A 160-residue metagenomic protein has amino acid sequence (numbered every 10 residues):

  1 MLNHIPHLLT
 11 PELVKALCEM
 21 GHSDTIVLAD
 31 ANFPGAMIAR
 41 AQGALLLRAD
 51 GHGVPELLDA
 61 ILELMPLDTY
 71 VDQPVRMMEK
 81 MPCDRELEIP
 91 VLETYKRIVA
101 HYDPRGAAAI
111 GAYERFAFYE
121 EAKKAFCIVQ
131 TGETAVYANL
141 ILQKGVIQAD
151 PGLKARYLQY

Functional and structural regions predicted by a protein language model:
M1-D50: Long, hydrophobic N-terminal alpha-helical segment
P6, T10, D50-V54, L58 (+5 more regions): Generic structural signal for well-ordered, non-membrane alpha-helical segments in soluble metabolic enzymes
A16, M20-S23, G53, A60-D68 (+4 more regions): Change "in soluble alpha/beta enzymes" to "in soluble alpha/beta proteins
D24-V27, G43-L46, D68-M77, G106-A109 (+2 more regions): Structural motif
N32, M37, Q42-A44, L62 (+2 more regions): Short, solvent-exposed amphipathic alpha-helical segments in soluble enzyme and RNA/protein-processing domains
A44-I61, L153: Gly/Ser/Thr-rich active-site loops/lids in small-molecule metabolic enzymes that frequently grip phosphoryl groups
E56-L62, M77-K80, Y157-Y160: Short C-terminal domain-edge/linker segments immediately following a structured domain
P82-Y160: Glycine-rich, aromatic-bearing surface loops/beta-hairpins
